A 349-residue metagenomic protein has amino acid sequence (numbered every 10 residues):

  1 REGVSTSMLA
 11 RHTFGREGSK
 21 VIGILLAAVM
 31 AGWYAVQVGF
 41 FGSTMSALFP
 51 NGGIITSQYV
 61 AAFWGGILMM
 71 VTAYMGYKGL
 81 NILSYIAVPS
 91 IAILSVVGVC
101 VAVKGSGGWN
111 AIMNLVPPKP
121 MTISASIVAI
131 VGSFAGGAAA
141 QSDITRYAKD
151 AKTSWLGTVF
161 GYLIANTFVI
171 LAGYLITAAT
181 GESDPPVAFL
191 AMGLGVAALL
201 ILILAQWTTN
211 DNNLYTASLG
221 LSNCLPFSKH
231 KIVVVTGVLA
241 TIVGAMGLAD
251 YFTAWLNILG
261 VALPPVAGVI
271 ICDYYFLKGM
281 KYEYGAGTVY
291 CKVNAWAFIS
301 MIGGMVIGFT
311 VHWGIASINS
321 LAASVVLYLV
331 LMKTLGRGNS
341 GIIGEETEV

Functional and structural regions predicted by a protein language model:
R1-T13, G23-V29, K333-G341, E345: Juxtamembrane transmembrane-helix boundary signature
S19-G53, W207-N223: Hydrophobic transmembrane alpha-helices that form the core helical bundles of multi-pass secondary transporters
G23-L26, P50-M75, P89-G98, T122-A138 (+4 more regions): Transmembrane alpha-helical segments of multi-pass small-molecule transport proteins
S43-G52, G65-A87, D143-K149, T216 (+1 more regions): Membrane-water interface regions at transmembrane-helix termini and the short interhelical loops of multi-pass membrane
V60, W64-G65, M69-A102, P117 (+3 more regions): Membrane-interface loop-to-helix entry segments
A73, P89-V116, S126, I130-F134 (+2 more regions): Hydrophobic alpha-helical segments and their helix-loop junctions in multi-pass secondary transporters
A102-G105, N114-I176, L190-D211, C291-G304: Hydrophobic, membrane-embedded alpha-helices of multi-pass small-molecule transporters
A267-V349: C-terminal membrane-solvent junction of multi-pass transporters and transport-like membrane proteins
